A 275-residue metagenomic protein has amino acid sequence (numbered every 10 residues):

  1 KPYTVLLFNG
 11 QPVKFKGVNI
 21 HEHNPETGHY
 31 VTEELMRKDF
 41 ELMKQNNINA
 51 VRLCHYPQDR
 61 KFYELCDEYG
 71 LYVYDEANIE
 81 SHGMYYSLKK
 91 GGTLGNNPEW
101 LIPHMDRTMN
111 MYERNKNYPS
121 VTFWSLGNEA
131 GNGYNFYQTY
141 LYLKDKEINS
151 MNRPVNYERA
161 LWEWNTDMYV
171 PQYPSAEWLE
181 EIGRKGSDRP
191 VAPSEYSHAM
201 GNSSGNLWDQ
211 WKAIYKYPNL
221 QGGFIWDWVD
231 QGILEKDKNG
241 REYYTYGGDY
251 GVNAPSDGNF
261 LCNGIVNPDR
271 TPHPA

Functional and structural regions predicted by a protein language model:
K1-A275: Extended substrate-binding grooves/exosites of carbohydrate-active enzymes
